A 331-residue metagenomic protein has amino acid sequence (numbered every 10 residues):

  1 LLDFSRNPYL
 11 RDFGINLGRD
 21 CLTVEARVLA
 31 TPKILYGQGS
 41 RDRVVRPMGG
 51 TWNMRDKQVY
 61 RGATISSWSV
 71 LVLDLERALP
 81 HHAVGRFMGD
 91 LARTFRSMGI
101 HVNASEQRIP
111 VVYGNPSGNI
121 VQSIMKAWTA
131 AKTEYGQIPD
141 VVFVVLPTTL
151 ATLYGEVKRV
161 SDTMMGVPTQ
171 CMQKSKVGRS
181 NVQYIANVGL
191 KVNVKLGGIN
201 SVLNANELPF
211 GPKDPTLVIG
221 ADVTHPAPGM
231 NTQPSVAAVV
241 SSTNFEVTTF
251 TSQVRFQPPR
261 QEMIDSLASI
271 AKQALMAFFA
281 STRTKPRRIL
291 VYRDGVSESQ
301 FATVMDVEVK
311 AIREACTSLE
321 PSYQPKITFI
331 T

Functional and structural regions predicted by a protein language model:
L1-T331: Long, low-complexity, intrinsically disordered terminal regions
